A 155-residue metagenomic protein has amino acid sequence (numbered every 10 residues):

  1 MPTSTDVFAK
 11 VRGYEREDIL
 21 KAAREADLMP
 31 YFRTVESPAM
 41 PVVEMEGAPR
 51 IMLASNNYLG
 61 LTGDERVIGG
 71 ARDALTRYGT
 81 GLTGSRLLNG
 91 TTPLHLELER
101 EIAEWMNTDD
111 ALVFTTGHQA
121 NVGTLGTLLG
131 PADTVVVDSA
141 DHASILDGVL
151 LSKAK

Functional and structural regions predicted by a protein language model:
M1-Y14: Polybasic, low-complexity association/targeting segments
G13-T80: N-terminal "arm"/small-domain region of PLP-dependent enzymes with the aminotransferase-like
A48, N107-D109, G130-D133, S152-A154: Short coil/turn connectors at secondary-structure junctions
G69, D73-G117: Conserved N-terminal alpha-helix of the aminotransferase class I/II PLP-enzyme fold
V113, H118-T124, A143-I145: Short glycine/serine/threonine-rich phosphate/pyrophosphate-binding segments that cradle anionic phosphate groups
T124-A143: Conserved PLP-anchoring active-site segment centered on the Schiff-base-forming lysine
T127, S144-K153: Active-site-proximal loop->helix
